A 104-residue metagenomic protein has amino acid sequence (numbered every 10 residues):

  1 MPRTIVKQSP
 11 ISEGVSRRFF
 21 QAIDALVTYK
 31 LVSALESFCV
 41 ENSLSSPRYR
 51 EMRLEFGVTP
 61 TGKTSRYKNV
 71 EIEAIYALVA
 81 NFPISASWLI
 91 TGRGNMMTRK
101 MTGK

Functional and structural regions predicted by a protein language model:
M1-E41: A short, Lys/Arg-rich alpha-helix, primarily the initiator
M1-I11, A80, A86-K104: Short, charged recognition helix plus adjacent turn of helix-turn-helix-like nucleic-acid-binding domains
I23-D24, K63-T64, A74: A generic structural signal for short
Y29-S33, S45, T59, S85: Short coil/loop linkers at secondary-structure junctions
V40-V70: Recognition helix of helix-turn-helix/homeodomain-like DNA-binding domains that insert into the DNA major groove
Y67-W88: DNA major-groove recognition helix of helix-turn-helix/homeodomain DNA-binding modules
